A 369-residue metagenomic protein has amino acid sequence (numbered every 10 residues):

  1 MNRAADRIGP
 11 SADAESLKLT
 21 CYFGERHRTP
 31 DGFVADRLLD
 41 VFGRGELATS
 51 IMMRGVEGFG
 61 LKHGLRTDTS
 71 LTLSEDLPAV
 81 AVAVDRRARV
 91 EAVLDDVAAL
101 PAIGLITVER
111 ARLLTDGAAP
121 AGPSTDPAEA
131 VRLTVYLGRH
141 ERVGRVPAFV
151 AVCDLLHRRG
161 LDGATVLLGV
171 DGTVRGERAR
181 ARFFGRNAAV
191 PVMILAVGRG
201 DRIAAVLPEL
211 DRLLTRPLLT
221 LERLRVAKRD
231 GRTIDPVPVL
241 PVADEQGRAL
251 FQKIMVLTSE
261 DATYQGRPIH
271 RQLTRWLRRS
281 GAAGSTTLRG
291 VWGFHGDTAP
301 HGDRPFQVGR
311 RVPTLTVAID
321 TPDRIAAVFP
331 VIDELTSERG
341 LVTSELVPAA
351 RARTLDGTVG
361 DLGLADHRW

Functional and structural regions predicted by a protein language model:
M1-W369: Positively charged, small/polar-rich N-terminal and surface patches that mediate targeting and assembly and bind
